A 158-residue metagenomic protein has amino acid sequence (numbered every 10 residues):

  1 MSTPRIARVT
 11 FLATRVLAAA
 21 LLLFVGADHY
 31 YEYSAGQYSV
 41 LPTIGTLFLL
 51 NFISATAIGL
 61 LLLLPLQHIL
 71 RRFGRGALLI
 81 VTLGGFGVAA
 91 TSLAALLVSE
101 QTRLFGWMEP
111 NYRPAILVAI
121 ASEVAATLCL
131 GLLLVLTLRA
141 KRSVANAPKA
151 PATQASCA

Functional and structural regions predicted by a protein language model:
S2-A158: Membrane-interface extramembranous regions
